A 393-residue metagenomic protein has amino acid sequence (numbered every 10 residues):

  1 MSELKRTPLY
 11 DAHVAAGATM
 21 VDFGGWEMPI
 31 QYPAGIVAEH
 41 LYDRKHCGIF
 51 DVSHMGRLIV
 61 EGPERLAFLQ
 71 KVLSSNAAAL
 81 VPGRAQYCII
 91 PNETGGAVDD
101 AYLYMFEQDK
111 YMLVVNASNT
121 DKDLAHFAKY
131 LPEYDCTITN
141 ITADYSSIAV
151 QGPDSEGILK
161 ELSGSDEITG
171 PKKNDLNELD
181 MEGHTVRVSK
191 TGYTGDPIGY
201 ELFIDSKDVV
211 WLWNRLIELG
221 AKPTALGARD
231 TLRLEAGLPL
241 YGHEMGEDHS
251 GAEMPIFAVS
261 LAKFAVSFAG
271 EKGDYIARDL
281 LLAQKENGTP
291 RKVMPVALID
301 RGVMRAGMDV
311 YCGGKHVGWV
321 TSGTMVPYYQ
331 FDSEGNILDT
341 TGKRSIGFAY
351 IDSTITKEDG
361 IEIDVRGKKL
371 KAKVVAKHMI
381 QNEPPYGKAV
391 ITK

Functional and structural regions predicted by a protein language model:
M1-C88, G96: Acidic, proline/glycine-enriched N-terminal capping motif
R6-Y10, E27, L131, D135-K285: Glycine-rich, acidic
G48-V72, A143-K160, R291-L298: Short glycine-/aliphatic-rich beta-strand segments at the starts of folded cytosolic domains
P63, N116-D121, P153-S155, I204-V209 (+1 more regions): Helix N-cap motif at beta-to-alpha junctions
P63-A97, D154-T185: Internal amphipathic helical hairpin motif
V72-L73, A125-P132, L162-S163, L212-G220 (+2 more regions): Short amphipathic alpha-helices in soluble, non-transmembrane regions that often serve as interface/regulatory elements
S75-E133: Well-ordered mid-protein domain cores that form the structural environment of catalytic cofactors
M254-K393: Glycine-rich, small/acidic residue-mixed loop/short-helix segments
